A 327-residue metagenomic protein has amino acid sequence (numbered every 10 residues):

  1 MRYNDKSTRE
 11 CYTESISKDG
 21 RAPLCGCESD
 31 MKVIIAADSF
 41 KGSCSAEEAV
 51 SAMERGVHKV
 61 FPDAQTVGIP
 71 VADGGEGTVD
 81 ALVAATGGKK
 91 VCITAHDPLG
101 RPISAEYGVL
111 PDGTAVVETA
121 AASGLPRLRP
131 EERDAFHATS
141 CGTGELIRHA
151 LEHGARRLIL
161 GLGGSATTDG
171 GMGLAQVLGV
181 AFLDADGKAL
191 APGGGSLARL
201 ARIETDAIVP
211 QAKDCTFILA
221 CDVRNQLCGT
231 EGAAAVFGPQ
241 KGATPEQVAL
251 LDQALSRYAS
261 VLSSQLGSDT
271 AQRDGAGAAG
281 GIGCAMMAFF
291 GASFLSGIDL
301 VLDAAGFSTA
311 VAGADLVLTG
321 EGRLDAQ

Functional and structural regions predicted by a protein language model:
R2-K6, Y12, L24: Short, positively charged and aromatic/hydrophobic N-terminal segments
Y12, D30-L162, A166-Q327: N-terminal loops that bind phosphate or other acidic moieties and the adjacent beta-alpha structural core
